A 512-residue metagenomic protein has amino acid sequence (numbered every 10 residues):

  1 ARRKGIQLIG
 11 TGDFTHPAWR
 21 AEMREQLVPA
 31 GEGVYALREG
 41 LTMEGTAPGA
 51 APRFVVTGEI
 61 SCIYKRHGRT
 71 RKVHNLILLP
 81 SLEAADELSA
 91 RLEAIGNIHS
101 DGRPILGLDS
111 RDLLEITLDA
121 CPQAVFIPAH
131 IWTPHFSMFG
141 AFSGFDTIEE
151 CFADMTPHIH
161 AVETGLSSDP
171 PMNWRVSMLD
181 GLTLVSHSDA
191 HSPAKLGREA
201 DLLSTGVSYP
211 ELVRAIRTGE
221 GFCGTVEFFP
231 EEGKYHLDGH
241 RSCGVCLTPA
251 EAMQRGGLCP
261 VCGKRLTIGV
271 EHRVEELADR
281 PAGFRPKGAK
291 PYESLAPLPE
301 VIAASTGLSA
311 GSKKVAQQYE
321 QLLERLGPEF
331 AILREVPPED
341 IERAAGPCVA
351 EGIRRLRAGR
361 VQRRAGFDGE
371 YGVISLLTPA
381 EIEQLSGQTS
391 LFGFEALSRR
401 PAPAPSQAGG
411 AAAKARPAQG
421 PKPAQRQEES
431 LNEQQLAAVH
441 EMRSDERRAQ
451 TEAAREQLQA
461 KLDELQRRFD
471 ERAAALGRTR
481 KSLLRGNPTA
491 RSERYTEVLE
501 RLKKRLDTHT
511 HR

Functional and structural regions predicted by a protein language model:
A1-W19, V125-I127: Divalent metal-dependent hydrolysis catalytic cores, especially in the metallo-beta-lactamase
T11-R20, I63, A84, T133-F136 (+2 more regions): Active-site environment of divalent metal-dependent phosphoester hydrolases
P17, V28, V55-V56, C62-K65 (+5 more regions): C-terminal functional module detector
R20-H160, G393: Extended substrate/RNA-proximal surfaces in nucleic-acid metabolism proteins
A30, V34-V56, A153-H158, L166-P210: Conserved beta-sheet core of the metallophosphoesterase superfamily
E428-D445: N-terminal pre-P-loop "Q-motif" helix
E446-A453, R467, A474, R512: Walker A/P-loop
R455, Q459-Q466, D470-A473, G477-R480 (+2 more regions): Residue-level detector of alpha-helical secondary structure
